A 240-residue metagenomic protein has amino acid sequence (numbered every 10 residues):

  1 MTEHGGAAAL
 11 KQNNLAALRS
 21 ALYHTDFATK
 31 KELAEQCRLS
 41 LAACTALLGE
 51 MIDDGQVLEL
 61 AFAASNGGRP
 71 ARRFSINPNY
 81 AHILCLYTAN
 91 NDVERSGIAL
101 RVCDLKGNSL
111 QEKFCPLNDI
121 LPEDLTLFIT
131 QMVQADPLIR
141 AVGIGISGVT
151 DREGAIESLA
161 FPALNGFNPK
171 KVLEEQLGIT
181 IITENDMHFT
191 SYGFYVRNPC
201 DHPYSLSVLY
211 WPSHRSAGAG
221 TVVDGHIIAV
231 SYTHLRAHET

Functional and structural regions predicted by a protein language model:
M1-T29, E35: Extreme N-terminal segment that seeds HTH/winged-HTH DNA-binding domains in transcriptional regulators
C44, L48-I52: Basic amphipathic alpha-helical segments that dock to polyanions
G55: Glycine-centered, phosphate/nucleic-acid-interacting loop/turn motifs that mediate DNA/RNA or nucleotide
E59-I83, E184-V208: Conserved phosphate-binding catalytic cores of ATP/NTP-utilizing and phosphoryl-transfer enzymes
P70-S109, V208, P212-V222: Gly/Thr-rich phosphate-binding beta-strand-loop-beta motif of the actin/hexokinase/Hsp70
S109-T130, Q134-Y204: Glycine-rich phosphate-binding loop and adjoining helix at the ATP-binding site of ATP-dependent phosphoryl-transfer
T233-T240: Conserved small/polar residues in nucleotide/adenosyl-binding loops
